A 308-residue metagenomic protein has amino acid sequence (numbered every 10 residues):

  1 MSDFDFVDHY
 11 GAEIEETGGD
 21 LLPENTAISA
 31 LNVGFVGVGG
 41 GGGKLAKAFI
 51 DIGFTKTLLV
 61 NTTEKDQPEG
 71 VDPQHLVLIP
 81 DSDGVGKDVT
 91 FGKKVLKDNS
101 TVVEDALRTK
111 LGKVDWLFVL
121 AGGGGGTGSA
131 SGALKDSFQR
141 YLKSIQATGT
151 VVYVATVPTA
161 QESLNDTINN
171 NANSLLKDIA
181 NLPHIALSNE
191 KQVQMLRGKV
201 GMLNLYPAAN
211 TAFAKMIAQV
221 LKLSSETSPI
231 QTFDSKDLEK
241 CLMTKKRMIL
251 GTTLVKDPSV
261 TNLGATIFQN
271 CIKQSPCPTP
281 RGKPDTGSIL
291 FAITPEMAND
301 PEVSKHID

Functional and structural regions predicted by a protein language model:
S2-D308: Tubulin/FtsZ superfamily GTPase core signature
